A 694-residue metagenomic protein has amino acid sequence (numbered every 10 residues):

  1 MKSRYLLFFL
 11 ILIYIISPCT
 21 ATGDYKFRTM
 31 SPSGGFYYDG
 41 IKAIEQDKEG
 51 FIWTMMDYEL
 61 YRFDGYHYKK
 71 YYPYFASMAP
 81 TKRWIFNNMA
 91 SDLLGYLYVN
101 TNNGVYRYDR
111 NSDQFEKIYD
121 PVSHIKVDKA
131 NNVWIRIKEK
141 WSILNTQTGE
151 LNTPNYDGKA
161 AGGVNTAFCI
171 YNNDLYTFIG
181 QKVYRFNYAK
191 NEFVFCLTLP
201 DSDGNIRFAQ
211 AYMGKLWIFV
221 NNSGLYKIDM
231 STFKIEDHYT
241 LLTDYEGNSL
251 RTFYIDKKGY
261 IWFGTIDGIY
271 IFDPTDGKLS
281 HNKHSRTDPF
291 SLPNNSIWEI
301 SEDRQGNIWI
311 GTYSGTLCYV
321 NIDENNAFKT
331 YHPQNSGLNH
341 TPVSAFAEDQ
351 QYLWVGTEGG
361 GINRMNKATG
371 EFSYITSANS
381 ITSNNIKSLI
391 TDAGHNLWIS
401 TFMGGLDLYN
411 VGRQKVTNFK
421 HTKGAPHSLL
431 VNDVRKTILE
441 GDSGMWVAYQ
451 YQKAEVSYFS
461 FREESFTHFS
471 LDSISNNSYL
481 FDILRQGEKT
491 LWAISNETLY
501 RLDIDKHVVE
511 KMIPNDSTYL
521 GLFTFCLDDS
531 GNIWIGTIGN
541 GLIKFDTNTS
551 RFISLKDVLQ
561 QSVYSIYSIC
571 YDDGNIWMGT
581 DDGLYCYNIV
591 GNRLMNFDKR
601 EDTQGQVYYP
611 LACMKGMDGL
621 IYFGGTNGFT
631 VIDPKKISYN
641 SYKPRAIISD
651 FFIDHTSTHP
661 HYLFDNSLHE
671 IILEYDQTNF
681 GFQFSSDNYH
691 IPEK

Functional and structural regions predicted by a protein language model:
F8-I15: Bacterial N-terminal signal peptides
C19-Q46, I52, P73-N87, G158-G162 (+12 more regions): Residue-level "micro-hotspots" composed of small/polar
Q46-E49, S91-L94, V127-A130, I170-N172 (+10 more regions): Residue-level detector of Asp-centered blade-edge/turn motifs that repeat once per structural unit in beta-propeller
F51-W53, Y96-Y98, N132-W134, D174-T177 (+10 more regions): Conserved beta-propeller blade signature
Y58-L60, N103-Y106, E139-S142, G180-Y184 (+10 more regions): Loop/turn residues immediately N-terminal
D64-H67, D109-D113, N145-G149, N187-N191 (+10 more regions): Short loop/turn segments that connect beta-strands within beta-propeller blades
L93, P121, K129, T198 (+15 more regions): Coil residues (strongly favoring Ser/Thr
S112-H124, G424, L430-N432: Asp-box/WD-like beta-propeller blade repeats and closely related beta-sheet repeat scaffolds
